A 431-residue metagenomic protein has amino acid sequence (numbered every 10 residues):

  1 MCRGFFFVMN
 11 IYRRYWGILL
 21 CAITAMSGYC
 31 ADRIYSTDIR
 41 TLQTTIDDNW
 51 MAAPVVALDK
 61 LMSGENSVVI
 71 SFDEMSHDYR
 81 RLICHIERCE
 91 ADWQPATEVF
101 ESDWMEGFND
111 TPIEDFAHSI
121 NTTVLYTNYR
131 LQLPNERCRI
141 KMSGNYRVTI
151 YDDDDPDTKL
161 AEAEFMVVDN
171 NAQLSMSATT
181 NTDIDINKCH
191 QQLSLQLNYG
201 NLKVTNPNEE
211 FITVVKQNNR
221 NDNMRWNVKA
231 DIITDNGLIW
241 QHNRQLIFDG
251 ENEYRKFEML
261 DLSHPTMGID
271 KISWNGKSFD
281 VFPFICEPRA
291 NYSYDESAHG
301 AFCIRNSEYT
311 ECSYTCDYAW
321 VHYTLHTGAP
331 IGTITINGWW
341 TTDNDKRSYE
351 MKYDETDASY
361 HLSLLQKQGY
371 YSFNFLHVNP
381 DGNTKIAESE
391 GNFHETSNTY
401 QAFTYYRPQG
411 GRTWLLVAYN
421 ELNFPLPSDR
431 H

Functional and structural regions predicted by a protein language model:
M1-R33: Bacterial Sec-dependent N-terminal signal peptides
A31-S63, D169-I184, S297-T310: Short, compositionally biased P/S/T/A/G/V-rich stretches that sit at domain boundaries
R33-S36, V167-H190, H394-A418: Low-complexity, Pro/Ser/Thr- and charge-rich linker/hinge segments at domain boundaries
Q43-R88, I186-L197, T310-Y323: Contiguous beta-strand segments within globular domains
A91-W93, C138, D152-L160, R220 (+2 more regions): Short acidic/polar inter-strand loop motif in beta-rich domains
W104-Y129, N221-V228, W320-Q368, V378-P408: Aromatic-rich carbohydrate-binding modules that target alpha-glucans
L125-D153: Ligand-binding face of N-terminal immunoglobulin V-set domains in extracellular IgSF glycoproteins
P283-P330, L416-S428: Basic K/R-rich, polyanion-interacting modules in nucleoproteins and related proteins
